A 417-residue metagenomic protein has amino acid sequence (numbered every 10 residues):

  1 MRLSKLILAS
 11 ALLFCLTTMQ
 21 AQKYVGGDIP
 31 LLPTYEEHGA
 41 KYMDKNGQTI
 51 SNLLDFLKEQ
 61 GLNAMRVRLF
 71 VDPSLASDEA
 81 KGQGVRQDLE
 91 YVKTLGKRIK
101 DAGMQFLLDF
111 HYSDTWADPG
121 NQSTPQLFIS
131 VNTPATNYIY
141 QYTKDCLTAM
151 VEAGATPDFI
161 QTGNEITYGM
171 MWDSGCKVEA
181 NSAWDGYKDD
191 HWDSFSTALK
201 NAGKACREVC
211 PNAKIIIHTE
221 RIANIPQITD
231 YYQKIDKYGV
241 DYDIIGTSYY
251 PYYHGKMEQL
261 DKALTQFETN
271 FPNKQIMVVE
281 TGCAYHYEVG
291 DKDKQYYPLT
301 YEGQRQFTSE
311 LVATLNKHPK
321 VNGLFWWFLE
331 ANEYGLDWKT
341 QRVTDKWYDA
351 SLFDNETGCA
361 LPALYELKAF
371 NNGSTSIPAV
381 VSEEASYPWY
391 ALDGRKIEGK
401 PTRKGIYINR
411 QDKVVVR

Functional and structural regions predicted by a protein language model:
M1-Q22: Bacterial Sec-dependent N-terminal signal peptides
Q22-F56: Boundary/entry segment of secreted carbohydrate-active catalytic domains
H38, P119-G120, W172-G175, A223-Y238 (+2 more regions): Distinct, well-ordered alpha-helical segments
Y42, K177, K262, Q266-N273 (+3 more regions): Aromatic-rich peripheral "rim/lid" segments of glycoside hydrolase catalytic domains that contact and position glycan
F56-E220: Substrate-binding cleft and catalytic face of glycoside hydrolase catalytic domains, especially the flexible beta-alpha
D158, N164, I217-R221, I228-E258 (+1 more regions): Aromatic- and acid-rich polysaccharide-binding/catalytic face of secreted or lumenal carbohydrate-active enzymes
N372-D393: Residue-level detector of functionally pivotal "anchor" positions at catalytic/ligand-binding pockets or at interdomain
I406-R417: C-terminal tail/sorting-segment detector
